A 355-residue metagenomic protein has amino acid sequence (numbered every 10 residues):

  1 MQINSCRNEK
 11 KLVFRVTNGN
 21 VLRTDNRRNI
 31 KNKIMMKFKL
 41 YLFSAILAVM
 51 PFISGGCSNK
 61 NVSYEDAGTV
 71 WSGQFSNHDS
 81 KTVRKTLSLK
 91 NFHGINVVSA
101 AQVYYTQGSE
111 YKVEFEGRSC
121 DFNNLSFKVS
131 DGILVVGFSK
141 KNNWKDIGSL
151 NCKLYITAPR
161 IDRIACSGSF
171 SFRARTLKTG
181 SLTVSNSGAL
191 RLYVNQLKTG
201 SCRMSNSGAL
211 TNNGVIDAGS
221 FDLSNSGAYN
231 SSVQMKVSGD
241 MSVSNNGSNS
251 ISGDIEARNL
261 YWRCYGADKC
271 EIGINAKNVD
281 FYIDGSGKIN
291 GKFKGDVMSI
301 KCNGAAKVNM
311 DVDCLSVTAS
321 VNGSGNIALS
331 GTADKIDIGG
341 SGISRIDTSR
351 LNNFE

Functional and structural regions predicted by a protein language model:
N4, E9-T24, R28-E355: Intrinsically disordered, low-complexity terminal regions
